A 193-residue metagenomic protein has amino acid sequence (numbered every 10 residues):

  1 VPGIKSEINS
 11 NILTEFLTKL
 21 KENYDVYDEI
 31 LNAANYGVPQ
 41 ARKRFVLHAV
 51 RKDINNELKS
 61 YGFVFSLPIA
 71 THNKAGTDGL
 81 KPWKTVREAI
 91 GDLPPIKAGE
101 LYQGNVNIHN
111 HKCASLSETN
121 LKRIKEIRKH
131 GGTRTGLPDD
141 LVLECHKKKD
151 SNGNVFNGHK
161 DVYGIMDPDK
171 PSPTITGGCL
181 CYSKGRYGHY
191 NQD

Functional and structural regions predicted by a protein language model:
V1-V50, E57: Conserved Class I SAM-dependent methyltransferase catalytic core
N9, S60, Y187: Short amphipathic alpha-helical segments
L31, I90, I175-T176: Bulky hydrophobic/aromatic "packing anchor" residues in well-ordered structure
V38-V106: Flexible, glycine-/basic-rich loop-and-beta segments that form/coincide with the SAM-dependent methyltransferase
H109-D193: C-terminal target-recognition/interaction regions appended to catalytic cores
